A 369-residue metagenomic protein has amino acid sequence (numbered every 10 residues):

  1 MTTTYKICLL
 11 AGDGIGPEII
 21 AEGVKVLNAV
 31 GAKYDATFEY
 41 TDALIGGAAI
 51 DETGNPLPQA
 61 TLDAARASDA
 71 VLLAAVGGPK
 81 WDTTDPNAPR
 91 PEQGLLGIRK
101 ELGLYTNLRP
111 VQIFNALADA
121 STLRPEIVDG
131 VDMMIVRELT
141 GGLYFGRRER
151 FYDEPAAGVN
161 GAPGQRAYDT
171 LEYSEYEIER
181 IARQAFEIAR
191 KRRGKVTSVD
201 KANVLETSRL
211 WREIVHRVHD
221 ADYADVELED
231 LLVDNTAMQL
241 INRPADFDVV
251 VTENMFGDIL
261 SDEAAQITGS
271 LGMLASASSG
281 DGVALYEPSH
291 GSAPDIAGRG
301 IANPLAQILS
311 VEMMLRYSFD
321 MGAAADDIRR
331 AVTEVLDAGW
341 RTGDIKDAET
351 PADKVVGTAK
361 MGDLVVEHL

Functional and structural regions predicted by a protein language model:
T2-I7: Extreme N-terminal starter segment of soluble prokaryotic enzymes
C8-K25, A29-G31, P155-D234: Glycine-rich phosphate/diphosphate-binding loop of Rossmann-like nucleotide-binding domains
D13-G16, D69, V136, A185 (+4 more regions): Buried hydrophobic positions in well-ordered alpha/beta secondary-structure cores of metabolic enzymes
K25-A36, A67-A70, K100-N107, I113 (+8 more regions): Generic secondary-structure signature for well-ordered alpha-helical cores
D35-Q59, L240: N-terminal beta-loop-helix "entrance" segment that forms/cooperates in small-molecule cofactor or anionic ligand
G47-I50, P89, L240-W340: Glycine-rich phosphate/nucleotide-binding loop
D51-V159, Y168, M255-G257: N-terminal glycine-rich phosphate/adenylate-binding segment common to multiple enzyme folds
T140-G141, F145-R192, V196, A202-V204 (+2 more regions): Glycine-rich phosphate/pyrophosphate-binding loop and the adjoining helix
